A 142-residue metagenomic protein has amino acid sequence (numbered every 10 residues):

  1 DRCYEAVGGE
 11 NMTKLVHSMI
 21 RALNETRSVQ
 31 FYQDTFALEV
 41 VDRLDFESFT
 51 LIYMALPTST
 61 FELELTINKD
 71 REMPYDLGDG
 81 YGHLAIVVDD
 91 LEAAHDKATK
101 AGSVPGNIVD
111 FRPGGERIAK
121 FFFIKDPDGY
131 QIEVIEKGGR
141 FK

Functional and structural regions predicted by a protein language model:
D1-N11: N-terminal amphipathic/basic-hydrophobic helices that include classical n-h-c signal peptides and signal-anchor
C3, K14, I86, H95-K142: Vicinal oxygen chelate
T13, M19-E62: Core segments of cupin and vicinal oxygen chelate
L15-H17, D79-H83: Eukaryotic phosphotyrosine signaling hubs
N24-E25, D89-E92: Helix N-cap motif at beta-to-alpha junctions
F31, L91-K97: Short amphipathic alpha-helices within nucleic acid-binding modules
S48, G80, I118: Exposed loop/turn and edge beta-strand positions of beta-sandwich/beta-sheet ligand-binding modules
T58-E62, D70-E72, L91-A93: Short, charged/polar surface micro-motifs in flexible loops or helix N-caps
